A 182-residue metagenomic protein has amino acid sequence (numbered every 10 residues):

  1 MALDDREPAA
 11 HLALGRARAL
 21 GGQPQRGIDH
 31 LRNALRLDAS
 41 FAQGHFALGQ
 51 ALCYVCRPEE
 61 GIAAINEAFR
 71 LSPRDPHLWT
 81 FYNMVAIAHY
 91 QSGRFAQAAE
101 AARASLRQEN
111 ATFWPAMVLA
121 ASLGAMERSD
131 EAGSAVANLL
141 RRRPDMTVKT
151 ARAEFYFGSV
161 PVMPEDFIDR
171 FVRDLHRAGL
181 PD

Functional and structural regions predicted by a protein language model:
M1-A2, N33-R36, F69-P73, L106-R107 (+1 more regions): Conserved structural position within tetratricopeptide repeats
E7, F41, D75-L78, T112 (+1 more regions): Residue-level recognition of tetratricopeptide repeat
A10, G44, L78-F81, P115 (+1 more regions): TPR alpha-solenoid repeat register
A13, A47, F81-M84, V118: Canonical tetratricopeptide repeat
L20-N33, V55-R70, S92-A101, R128-A135: Structural signature of tandem alpha-helical TPR/SEL1-like repeats, specifically the intra-repeat loop/turn
G124-T147: TPR/TPR-like (Sel1-like) alpha-helical repeat modules
T150-D182: Terminal, low-structured helical/coil segments at or just beyond the last alpha-helical repeat
